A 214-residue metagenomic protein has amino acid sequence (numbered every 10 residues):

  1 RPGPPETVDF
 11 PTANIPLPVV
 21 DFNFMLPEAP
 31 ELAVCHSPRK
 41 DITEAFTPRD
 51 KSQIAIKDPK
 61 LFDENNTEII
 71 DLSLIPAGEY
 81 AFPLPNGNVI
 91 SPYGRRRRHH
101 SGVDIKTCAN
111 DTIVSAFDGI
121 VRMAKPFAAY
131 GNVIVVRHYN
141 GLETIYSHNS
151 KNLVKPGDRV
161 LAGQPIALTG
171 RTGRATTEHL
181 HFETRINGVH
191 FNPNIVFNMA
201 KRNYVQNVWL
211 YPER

Functional and structural regions predicted by a protein language model:
R1-P92, Y204-R214: Polar/charged, compositionally biased leader and regulatory segments
P76-E213: Catalytic cores of peptidoglycan-degrading enzymes
